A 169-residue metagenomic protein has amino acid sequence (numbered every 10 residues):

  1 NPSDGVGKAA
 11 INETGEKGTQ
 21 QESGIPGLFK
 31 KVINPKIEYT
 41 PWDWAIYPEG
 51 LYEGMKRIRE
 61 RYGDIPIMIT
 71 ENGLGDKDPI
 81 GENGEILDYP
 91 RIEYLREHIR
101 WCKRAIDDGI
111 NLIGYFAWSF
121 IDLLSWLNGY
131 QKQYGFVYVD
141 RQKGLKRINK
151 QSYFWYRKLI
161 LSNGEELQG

Functional and structural regions predicted by a protein language model:
N1-G169: Non-catalytic scaffold segments within catalytic domains of secreted glycoside hydrolases
